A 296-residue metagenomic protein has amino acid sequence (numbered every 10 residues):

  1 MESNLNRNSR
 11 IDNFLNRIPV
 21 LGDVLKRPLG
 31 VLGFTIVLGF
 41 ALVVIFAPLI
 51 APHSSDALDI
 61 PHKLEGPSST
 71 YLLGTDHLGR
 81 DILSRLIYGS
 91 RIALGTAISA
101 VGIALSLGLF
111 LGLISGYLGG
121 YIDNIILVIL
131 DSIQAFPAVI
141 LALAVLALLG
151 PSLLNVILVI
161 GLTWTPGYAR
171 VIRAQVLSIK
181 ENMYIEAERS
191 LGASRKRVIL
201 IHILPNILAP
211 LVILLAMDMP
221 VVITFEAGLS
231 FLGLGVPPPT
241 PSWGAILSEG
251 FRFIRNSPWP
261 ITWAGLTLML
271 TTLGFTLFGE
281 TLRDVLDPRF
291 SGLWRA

Functional and structural regions predicted by a protein language model:
M1-L109, L113-I114, G120-N124, A135 (+5 more regions): Gly/Trp-centered helix-boundary motif
F34, P205, L247: Basic phosphate/pyrophosphate-binding loop/patch that engages nucleotide-derived ligands
L72, D76, S106-L107, L113-N182 (+2 more regions): Generic hydrophobic transmembrane alpha-helix motif, especially the helices
R80-G95, S99, G119-L127, L177-E181 (+1 more regions): Amphipathic cytosolic juxtamembrane alpha-helices at the membrane-cytosol interface of multi-pass membrane transporters
A97, I160, G167-R170, A245 (+1 more regions): Short hydrophobic/aromatic, small-residue-rich stretches within specific transmembrane helices of secondary active
I114-S115, V145, I172, I185 (+3 more regions): Hydrophobic alpha-helical interface/terminus motif in multipass membrane transporters
I140-A144, S152-G161, L211-I246: Non-cytoplasmic
